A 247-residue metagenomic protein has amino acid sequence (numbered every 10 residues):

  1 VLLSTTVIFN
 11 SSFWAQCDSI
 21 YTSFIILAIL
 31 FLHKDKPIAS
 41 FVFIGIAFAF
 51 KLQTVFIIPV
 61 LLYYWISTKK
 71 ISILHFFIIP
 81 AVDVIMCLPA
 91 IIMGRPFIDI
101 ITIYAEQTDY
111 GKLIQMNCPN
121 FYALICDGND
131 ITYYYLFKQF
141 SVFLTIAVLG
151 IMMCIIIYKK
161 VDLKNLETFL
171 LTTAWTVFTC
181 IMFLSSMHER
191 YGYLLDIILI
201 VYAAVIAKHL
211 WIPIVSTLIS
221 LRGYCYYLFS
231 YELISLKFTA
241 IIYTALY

Functional and structural regions predicted by a protein language model:
V1-V7: Transmembrane and membrane-interface helices of multi-pass, inner-membrane envelope-modifying transferases
I8-F9, L27-F31, I38-Y63, I85 (+1 more regions): Membrane-interface alpha helices of multi-pass inner-membrane proteins
S12-I20, H188: Short acidic/glycine- and proline-prone juxtamembrane loop motifs at membrane-interface regions of multi-pass membrane
I20-P37, I198-L199: Specific aromatic-rich, kink-prone transmembrane helix
F56-A81, I92-M93, L194: Perimembrane helix-loop-helix junctions
H75, P80-N120, L124: Aromatic-rich transmembrane-lumenal/periplasmic boundary elements in polytopic membrane proteins
I100-N117, T173, I206-Y247: Transmembrane helical bundles and short interhelical boundary loops of multi-pass, membrane-embedded
Q107-M182: Aromatic/glycine/proline-enriched transmembrane-helix motif characteristic of membrane-embedded glycan-assembly enzymes
